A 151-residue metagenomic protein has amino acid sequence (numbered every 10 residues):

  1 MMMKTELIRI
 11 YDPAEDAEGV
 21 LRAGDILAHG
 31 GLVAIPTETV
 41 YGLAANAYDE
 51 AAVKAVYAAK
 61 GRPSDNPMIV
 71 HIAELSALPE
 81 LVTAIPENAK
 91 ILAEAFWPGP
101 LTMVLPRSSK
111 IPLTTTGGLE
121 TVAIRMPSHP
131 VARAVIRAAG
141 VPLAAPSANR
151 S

Functional and structural regions predicted by a protein language model:
M2-S151: Active-site-adjacent structural elements in enzyme catalytic cores
